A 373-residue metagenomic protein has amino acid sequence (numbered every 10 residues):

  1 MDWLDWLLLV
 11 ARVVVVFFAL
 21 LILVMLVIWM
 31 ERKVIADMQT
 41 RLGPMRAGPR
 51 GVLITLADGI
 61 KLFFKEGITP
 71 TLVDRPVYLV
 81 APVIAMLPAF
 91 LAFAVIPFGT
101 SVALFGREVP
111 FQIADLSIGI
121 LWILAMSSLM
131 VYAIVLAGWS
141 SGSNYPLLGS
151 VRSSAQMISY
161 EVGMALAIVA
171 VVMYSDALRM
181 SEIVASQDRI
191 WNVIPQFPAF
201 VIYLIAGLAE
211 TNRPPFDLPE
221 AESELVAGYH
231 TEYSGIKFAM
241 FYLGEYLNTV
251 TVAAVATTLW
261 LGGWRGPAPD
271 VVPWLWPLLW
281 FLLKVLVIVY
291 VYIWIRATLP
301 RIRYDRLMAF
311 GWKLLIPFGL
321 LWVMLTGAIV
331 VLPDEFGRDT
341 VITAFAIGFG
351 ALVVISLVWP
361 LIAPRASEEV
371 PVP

Functional and structural regions predicted by a protein language model:
M1-P373: Selective transmembrane helix interface/packing segments
